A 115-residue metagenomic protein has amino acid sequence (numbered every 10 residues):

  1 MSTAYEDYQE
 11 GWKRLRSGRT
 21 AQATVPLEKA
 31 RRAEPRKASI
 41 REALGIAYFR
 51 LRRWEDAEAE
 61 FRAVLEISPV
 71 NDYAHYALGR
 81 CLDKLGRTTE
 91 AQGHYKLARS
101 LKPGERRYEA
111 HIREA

Functional and structural regions predicted by a protein language model:
M1-E6, K29: TPR-adjacent "capping" and linker segments in tetratricopeptide-repeat scaffold/adaptor proteins
R16-K29, L51-A63, L85-L97: Structural signature of tandem alpha-helical TPR/SEL1-like repeats, specifically the intra-repeat loop/turn
A33, I67, S100-L101: Structural marker of alpha-solenoid helical repeat scaffolds
R80-R107, R113: TPR/TPR-like (Sel1-like) alpha-helical repeat modules
